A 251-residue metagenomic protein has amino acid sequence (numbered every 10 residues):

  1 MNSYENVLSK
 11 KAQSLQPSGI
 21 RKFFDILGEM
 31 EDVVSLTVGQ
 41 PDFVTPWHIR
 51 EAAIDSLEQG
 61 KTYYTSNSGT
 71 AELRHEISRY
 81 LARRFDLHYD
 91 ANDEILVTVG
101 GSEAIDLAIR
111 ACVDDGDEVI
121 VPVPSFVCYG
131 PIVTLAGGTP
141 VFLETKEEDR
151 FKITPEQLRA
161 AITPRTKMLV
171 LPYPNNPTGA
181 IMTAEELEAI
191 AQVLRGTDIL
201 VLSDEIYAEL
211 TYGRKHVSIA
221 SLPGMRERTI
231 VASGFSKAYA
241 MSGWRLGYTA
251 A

Functional and structural regions predicted by a protein language model:
S3-Y4, S9-G100, L107: N-terminal small-domain helix-loop-helix segment of the aminotransferase-like
H88-I95, D115-E118, R165, R226-T229: Short acidic capping loops at alpha-helix termini that bridge into adjacent secondary structure
A111-V133: Conserved PLP-anchoring active-site segment centered on the Schiff-base-forming lysine
D117, G138, L194-L200, M225-E227: A short helix->loop->beta-strand "cap" motif at the edges of active sites that frequently abuts
T134-V141: A short helix-loop-beta submotif of the ANL/AMP-binding
V141, T145-H216: Active-site phosphate-binding strand-loop segment of PLP-dependent enzymes
L222-A251: Active-site PLP attachment segment
